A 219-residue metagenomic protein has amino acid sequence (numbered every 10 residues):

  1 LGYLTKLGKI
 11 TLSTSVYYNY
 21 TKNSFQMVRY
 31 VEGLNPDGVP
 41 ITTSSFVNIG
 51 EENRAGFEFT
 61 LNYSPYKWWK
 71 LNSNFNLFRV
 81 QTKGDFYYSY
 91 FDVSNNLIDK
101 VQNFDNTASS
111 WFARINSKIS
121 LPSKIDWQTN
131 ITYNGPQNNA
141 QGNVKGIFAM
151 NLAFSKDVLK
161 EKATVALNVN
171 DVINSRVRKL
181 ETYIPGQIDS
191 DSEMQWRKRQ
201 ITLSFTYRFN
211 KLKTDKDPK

Functional and structural regions predicted by a protein language model:
L1-T5, F57-Y63, I115-I119, L152-K156 (+2 more regions): Residues on the lipid-exposed face of transmembrane beta-strands in outer-membrane beta-barrel proteins
Y3, T14-Y20, S73-R79, T129-Y133 (+2 more regions): Transmembrane beta-barrel strands of outer-membrane/channel proteins
K6-G8, E51-A55, N103-W111, G146-M150 (+2 more regions): Residues that define the transmembrane beta-barrel architecture of outer-membrane proteins
L7, T11-K70, N74, K100-N103 (+1 more regions): Outer membrane beta-barrel strand-and-loop segments of large Gram-negative receptors, especially TonB-dependent
K9-L12, K67-L71, S123-Q128, K160-V165 (+2 more regions): Repeated loop/turn-to-beta-strand initiation elements of outer-membrane beta-barrel proteins
V16, S24-G33, G38-P40, K83-D92 (+4 more regions): Outer-membrane beta-barrel translocator domains and adjoining extracellular loop/strand segments of Gram-negative
T107-V158, I173, E181-T182: C-terminal beta-barrel architecture of Gram-negative outer-membrane proteins
K156-K219: C-terminal beta-signal and adjacent terminal beta-strands/loops of Gram-negative outer-membrane beta-barrel proteins
